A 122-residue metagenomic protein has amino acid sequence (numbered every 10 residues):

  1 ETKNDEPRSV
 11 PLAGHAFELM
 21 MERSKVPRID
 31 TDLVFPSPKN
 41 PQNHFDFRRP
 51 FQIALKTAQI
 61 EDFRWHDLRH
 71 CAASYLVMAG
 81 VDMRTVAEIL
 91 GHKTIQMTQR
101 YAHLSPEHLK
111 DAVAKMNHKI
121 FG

Functional and structural regions predicted by a protein language model:
E1, S24, R28, A58 (+3 more regions): Flexible interhelical turns and helix-capping residues at alpha-helix boundaries within structured domains
T2-K3, A16, E22-V26, S37-P41 (+2 more regions): C-terminal secondary-structure termini that scaffold catalytic or DNA-interacting sites
N4, L90, Y101: Short glycine-rich loop/turn motifs that provide flexible caps or phosphate-binding loops at active sites
R8-P11, E18-E22, I53-K56, H103-G122: DNA/chromatin major-groove-contacting recognition/catalytic segments
R8-V10, E18, R23-P41, R48-E88 (+1 more regions): Short, basic (Lys/Arg/His-rich) helix/loop patches that form interaction surfaces in the mid-to-C-terminal regions
D67, R100-H103: Base-recognition residues in the alpha-helical recognition helix of bacterial helix-turn-helix
E88, M97-R100, A112: Residue-level recognition of specific faces of alpha-helices
